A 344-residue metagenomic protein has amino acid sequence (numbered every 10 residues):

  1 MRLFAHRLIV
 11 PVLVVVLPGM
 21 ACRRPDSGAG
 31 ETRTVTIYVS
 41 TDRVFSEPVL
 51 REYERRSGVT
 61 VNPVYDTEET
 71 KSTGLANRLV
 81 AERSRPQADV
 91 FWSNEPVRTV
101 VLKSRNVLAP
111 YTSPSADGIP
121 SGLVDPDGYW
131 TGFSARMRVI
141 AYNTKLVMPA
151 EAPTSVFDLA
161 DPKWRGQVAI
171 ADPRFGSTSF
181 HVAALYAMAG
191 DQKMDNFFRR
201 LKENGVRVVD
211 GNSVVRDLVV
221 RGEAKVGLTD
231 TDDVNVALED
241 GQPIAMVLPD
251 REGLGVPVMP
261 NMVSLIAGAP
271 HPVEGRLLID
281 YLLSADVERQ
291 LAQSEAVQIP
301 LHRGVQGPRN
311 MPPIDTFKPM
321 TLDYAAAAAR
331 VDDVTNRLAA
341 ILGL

Functional and structural regions predicted by a protein language model:
M1-T34: Short, low-complexity disordered leader/linker segments with a strong preference for bacterial N-terminal type II
R23-V100: Early extracytoplasmic/lumenal segment of secretory-pathway proteins
E69-L108, A116-D125, R216, D233-G241: Pocket-flanking alpha-helical
P86-F91, A109-I140, F157, Q167-I170: A structural signal for short loop-to-beta-strand junctions that line the ligand-binding cleft of periplasmic/secreted
A109-S115, W130-T131, F157, V226 (+2 more regions): Short beta-strand->loop
A141-L146, M259-H271, Q290-L291: A bilobed periplasmic-binding-protein/Venus flytrap-type ligand-binding module shared by bacterial periplasmic
G166-P173, Y281-V305: Periplasmic-binding protein-like
P173, S177-F180, A184-P249: Ligand-binding pocket segment of bilobal, Venus flytrap-like solute-binding proteins
